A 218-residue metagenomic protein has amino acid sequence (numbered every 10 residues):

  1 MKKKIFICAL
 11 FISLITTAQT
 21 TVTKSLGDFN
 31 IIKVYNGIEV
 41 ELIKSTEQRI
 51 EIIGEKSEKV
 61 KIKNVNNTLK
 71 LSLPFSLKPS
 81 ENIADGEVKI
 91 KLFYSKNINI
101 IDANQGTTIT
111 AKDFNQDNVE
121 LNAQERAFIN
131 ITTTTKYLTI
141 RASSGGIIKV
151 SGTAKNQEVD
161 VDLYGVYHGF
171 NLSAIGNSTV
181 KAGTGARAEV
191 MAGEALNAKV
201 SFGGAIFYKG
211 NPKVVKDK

Functional and structural regions predicted by a protein language model:
K4-L14: Sec-dependent N-terminal signal peptides
I5, Q19-N104, T108-N122, T132-T139 (+3 more regions): Acidic (Asp/Glu) and glycine-rich low-complexity loops/linkers that are typically intrinsically disordered
I148-K218: Short, surface-exposed interaction patches in beta-rich subdomains that mediate adhesion/assembly near membranes
